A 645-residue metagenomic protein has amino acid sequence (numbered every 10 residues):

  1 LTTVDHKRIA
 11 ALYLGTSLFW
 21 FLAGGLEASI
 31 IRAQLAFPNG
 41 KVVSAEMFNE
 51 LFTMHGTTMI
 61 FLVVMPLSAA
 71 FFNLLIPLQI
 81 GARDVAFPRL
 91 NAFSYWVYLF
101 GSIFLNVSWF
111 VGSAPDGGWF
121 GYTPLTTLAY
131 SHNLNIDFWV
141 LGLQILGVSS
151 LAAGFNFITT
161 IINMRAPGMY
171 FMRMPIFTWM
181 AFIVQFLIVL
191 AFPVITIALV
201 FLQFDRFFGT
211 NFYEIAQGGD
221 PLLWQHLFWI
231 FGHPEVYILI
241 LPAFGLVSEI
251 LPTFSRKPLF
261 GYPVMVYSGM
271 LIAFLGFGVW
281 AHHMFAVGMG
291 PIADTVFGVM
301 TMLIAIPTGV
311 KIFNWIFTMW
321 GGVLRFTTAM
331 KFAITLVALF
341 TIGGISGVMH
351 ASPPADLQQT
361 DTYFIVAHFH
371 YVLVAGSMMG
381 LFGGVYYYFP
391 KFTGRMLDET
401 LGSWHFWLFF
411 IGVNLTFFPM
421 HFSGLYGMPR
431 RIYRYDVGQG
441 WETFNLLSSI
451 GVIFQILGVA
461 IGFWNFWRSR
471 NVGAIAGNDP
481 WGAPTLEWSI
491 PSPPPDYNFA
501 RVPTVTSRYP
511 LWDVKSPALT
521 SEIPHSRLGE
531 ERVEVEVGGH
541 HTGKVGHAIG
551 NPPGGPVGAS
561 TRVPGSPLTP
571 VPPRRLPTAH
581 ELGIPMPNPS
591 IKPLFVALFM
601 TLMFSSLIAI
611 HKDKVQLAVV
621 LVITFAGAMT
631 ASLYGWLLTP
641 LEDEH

Functional and structural regions predicted by a protein language model:
L1-G550, G554-H645: Membrane-embedded and interfacial regions of multi-pass energy-transducing membrane proteins
